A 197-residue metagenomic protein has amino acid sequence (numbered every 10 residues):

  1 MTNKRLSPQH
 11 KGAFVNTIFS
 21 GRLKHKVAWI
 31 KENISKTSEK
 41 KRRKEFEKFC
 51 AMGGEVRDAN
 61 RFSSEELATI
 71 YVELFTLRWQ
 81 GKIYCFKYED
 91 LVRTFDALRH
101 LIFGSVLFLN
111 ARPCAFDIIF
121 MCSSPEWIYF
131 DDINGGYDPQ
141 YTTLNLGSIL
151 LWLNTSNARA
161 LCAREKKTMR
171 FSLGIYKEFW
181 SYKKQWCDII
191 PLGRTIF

Functional and structural regions predicted by a protein language model:
M1-K4, K26, K167-F171: Hydrophobic beta-strand segments of well-ordered beta-sheets in folded domains
N3-H25, K31-T142: A conserved beta-strand-loop-helix scaffold within acyl/acetyltransferase catalytic domains
L101-F197: Aromatic (often tryptophan-rich) hydrophobic motifs at membrane interfaces
